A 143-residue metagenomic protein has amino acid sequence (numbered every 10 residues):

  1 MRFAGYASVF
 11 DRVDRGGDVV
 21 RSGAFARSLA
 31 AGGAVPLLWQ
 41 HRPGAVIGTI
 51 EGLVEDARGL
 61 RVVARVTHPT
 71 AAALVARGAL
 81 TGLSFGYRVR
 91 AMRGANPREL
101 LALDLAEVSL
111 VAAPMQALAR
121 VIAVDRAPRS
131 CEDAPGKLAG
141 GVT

Functional and structural regions predicted by a protein language model:
M1-A31, P128-T143: Polar/acidic, low-complexity leader/linker segments enriched in S/T/G and N/D
R2-A4, E51-T143: Residue microenvironments linked to proteolytic maturation and disulfide-stabilized extracellular modules
Y6-S8, Q40-R42, R65: Acidic/polar N-terminal loop/beta-strand segments that form early-domain functional surfaces
R12, R42-A45, T67-P69: Short, charged/polar surface micro-motifs in flexible loops or helix N-caps
V20-S22, P36-L38, A57, M92-R93: Short secondary-structure boundary micro-motifs
G33-R42, L83-S84: Short conserved beta-strand and strand-loop elements enriched in small hydrophobics with frequent Asp/Gly
W39, V46-T49: C-terminal (or distal) subdomains of carbohydrate-active enzymes
